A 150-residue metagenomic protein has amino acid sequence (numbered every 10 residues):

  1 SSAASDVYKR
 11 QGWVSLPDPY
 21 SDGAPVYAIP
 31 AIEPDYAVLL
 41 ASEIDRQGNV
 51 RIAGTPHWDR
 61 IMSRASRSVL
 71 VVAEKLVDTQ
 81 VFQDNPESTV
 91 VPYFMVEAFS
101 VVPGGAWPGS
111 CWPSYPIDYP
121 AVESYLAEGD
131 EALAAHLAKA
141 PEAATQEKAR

Functional and structural regions predicted by a protein language model:
A3-Y8: Short, small-residue-biased leader/transition segments that mark boundaries at the very start of proteins
G12-Y27, V50-H57: Active-site glycine-rich loop that binds ribose-phosphate moieties when present
V26-A31, S42, I61-M62: Short, conserved, surface-exposed binding loops centered on an aromatic residue
E33-D35: Short loop/turn motifs at secondary-structure junctions and domain boundaries
D45-Q47, D59: Conserved mixed alpha/beta catalytic, RNA-binding, or beta-rich assembly cores of soluble enzyme, regulatory
N49-R51, V81-F82: Short acidic, glycine/serine/threonine-rich loops at helix termini
R60-R150: ATP/nucleoside-binding phosphotransfer catalytic cores, i.e., glycine-rich phosphate-binding loops
